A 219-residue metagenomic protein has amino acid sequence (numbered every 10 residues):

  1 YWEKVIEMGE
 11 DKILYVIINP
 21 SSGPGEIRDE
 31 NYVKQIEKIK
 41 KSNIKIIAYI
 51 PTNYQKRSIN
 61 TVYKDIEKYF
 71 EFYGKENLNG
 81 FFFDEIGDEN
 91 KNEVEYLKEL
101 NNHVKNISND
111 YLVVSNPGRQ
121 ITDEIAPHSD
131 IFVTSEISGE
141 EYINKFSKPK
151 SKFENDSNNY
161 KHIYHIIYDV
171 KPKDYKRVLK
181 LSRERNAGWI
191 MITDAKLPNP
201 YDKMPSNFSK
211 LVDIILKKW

Functional and structural regions predicted by a protein language model:
Y1-W219: Glycan-processing catalytic domains of CAZymes
